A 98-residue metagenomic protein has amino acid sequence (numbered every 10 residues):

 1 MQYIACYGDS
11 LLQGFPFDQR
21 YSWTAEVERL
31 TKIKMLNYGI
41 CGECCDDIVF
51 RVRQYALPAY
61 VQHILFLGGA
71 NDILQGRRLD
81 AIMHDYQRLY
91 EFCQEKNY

Functional and structural regions predicted by a protein language model:
M1-D46, R51-Y60: Serine-esterase "nucleophile elbow" of acetyl-processing enzymes
L30, F50-Y98: Alpha-helical cap/lid subdomain in secreted, periplasmic, or secretory-pathway luminal O-acyl-processing enzymes
